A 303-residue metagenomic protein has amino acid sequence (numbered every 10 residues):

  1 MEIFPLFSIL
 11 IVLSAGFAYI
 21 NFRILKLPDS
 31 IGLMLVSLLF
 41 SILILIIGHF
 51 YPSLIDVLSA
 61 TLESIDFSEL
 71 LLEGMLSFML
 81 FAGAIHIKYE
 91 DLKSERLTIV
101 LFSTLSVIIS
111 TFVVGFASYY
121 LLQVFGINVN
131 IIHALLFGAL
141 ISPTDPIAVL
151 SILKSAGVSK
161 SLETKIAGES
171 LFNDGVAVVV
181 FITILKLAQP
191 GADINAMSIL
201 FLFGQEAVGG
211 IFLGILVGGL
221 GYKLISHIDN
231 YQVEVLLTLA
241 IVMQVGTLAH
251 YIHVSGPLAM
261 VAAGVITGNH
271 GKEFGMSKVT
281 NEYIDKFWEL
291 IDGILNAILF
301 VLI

Functional and structural regions predicted by a protein language model:
M1-I303: Transmembrane helical cores of multi-pass secondary ion antiporters/exchangers
